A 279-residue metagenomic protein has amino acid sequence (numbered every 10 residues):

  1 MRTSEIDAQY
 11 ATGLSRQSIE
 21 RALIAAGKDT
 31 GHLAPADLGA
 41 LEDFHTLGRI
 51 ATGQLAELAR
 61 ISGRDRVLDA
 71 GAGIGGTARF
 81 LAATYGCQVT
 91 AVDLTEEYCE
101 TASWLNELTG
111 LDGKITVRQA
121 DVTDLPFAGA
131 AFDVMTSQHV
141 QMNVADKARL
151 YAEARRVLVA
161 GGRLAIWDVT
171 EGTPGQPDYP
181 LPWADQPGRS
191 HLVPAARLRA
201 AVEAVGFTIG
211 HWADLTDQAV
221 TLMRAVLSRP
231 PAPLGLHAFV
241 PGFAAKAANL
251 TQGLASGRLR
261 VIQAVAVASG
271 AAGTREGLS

Functional and structural regions predicted by a protein language model:
M1-A26: N-terminal auxiliary segments of SAM/dcSAM-dependent transferases
H45-G63: Conserved alpha-helix/loop element of class I SAM-dependent methyltransferases that forms part of the SAM/SAH-binding
R66-D124: Class I SAM-dependent methyltransferase SAM/SAH-binding core
T123-V134: A short acidic, Gly/Pro-enriched loop at the edge of an enzyme's catalytic core that lines a small-molecule cofactor
A148-R163: A short glycine-rich, Lys/Arg-flanked "PGG" loop and its adjoining helix->strand segment in the class I
V169-R189: Short, glycine-/aromatic-enriched active-site segment of Class I SAM-dependent methyltransferases
S190-G206: Short alpha-helix
H211-S279: Conserved Class I S-adenosyl-L-methionine
